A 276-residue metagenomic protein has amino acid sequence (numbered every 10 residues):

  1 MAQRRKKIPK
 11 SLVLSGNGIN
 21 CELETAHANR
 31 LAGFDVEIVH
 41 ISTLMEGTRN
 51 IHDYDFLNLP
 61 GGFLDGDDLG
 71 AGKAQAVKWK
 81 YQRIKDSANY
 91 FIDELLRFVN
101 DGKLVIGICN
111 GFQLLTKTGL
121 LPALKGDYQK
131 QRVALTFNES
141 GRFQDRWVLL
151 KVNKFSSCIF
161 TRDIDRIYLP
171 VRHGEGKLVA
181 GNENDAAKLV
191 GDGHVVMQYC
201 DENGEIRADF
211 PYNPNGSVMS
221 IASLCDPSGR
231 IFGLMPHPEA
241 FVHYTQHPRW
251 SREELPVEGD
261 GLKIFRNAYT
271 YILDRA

Functional and structural regions predicted by a protein language model:
M1-I108, F112-D127, T136-Q144, N184 (+2 more regions): N-terminal beta1-alpha1 cap of cysteine-dependent amidohydrolase-like domains
G18-N20, V39-H40, L57-N58, Q129-A134 (+4 more regions): Short amphipathic alpha-helical surface micro-motifs
C21, G126-I167, V171-R172, G181: Alpha/beta-hydrolase-fold enzymes
V152-A276: C-terminal and late-domain segments of enzyme folds
